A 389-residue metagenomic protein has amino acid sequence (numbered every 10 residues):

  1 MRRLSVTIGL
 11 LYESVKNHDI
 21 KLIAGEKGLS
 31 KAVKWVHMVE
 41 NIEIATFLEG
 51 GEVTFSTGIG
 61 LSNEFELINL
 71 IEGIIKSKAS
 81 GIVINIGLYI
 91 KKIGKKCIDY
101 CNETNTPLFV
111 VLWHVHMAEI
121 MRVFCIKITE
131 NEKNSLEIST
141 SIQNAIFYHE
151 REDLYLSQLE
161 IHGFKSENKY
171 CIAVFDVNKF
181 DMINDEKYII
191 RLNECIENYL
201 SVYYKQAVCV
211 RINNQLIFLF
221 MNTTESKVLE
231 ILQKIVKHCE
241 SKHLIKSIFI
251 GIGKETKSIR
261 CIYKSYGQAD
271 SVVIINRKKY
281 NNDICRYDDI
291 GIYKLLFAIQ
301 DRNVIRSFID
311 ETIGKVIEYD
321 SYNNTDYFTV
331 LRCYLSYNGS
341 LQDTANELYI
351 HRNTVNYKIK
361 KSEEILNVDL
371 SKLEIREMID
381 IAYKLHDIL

Functional and structural regions predicted by a protein language model:
M1-I75: Gly/Thr-rich phosphate-binding loop signature of adenosyl cofactor/nucleotide-binding cores
T54-F55, A79-L88, N105-W113: Short hydrophobic alpha-helical runs that function as membrane-insertion/retention elements
S56-I59, I86-G87, D176-N178, N222-T223: Structural motif
E72, I98-D99: Alpha-helical segments flanking ligand/cofactor-binding loops in enzyme cores
K92-C97: Short, glycine/polar-rich helix-capping loops at beta-to-alpha or helix-loop-helix junctions that flank or form
E103-I146: Long, charge-dense
F147-L389: Cytosolic nucleotide-utilizing catalytic cores of signal-transduction proteins
